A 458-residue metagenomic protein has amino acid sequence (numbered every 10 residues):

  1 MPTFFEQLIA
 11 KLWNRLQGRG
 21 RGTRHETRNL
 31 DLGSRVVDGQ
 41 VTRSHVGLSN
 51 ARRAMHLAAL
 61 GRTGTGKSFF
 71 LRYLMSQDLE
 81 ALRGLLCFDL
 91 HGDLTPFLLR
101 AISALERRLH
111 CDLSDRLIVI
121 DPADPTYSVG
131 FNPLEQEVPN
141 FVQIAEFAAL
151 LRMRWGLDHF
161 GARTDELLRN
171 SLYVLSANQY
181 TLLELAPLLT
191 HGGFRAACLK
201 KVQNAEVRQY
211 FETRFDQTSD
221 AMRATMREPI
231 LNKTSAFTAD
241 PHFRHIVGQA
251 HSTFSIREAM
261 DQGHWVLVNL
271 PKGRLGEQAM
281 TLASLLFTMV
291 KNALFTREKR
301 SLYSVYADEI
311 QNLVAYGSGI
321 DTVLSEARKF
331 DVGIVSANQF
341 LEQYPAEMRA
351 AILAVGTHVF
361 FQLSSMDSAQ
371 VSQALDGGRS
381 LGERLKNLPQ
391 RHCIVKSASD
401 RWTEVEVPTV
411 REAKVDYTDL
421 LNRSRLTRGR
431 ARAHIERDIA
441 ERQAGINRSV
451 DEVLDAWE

Functional and structural regions predicted by a protein language model:
M1-N29, L341-E458: C-terminal regions of RecA-like/P-loop NTPase motor modules
F5-L8, R19-R43, N50-R52, L57-T65 (+7 more regions): P-loop NTPase motor domains
